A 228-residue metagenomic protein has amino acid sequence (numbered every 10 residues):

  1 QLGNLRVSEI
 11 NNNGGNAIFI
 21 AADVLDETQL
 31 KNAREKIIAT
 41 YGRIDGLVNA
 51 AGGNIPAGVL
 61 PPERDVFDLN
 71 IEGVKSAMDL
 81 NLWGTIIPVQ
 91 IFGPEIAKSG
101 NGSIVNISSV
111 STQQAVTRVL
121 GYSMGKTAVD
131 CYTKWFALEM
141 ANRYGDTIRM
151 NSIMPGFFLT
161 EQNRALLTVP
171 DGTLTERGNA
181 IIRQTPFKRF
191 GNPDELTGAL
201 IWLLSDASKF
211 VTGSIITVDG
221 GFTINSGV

Functional and structural regions predicted by a protein language model:
A21-A33, I71: The beta1-alpha1 cofactor-binding region of Rossmann-like NAD(H)/NADP(H)-dependent oxidoreductases
K31, G53-K75, K98, R118-G121: Conserved mid-core segment of classical short-chain dehydrogenase/reductases
D45, V66-I86, V105, V129-D130 (+1 more regions): Catalytic Tyr-X3-Lys loop
S76-K98, T112, A137-N142, S205: Amphipathic alpha-helical dimer-interface segment in Rossmann-like NAD(P)H-dependent oxidoreductases
V89, G125, T133: Active-site helix of classical SDR
S109: Residue(s) in the substrate-gating loop at a strand-loop-helix junction that position the organic substrate next
Y144, R149, V211-G213: Short, small/polar-rich loop/turn modules that mediate ligand/substrate recognition or access, typified
I201, T212-V228: Short C-terminal tail/terminal secondary-structure segment of NAD(P)H-dependent dehydrogenase/reductase domains
